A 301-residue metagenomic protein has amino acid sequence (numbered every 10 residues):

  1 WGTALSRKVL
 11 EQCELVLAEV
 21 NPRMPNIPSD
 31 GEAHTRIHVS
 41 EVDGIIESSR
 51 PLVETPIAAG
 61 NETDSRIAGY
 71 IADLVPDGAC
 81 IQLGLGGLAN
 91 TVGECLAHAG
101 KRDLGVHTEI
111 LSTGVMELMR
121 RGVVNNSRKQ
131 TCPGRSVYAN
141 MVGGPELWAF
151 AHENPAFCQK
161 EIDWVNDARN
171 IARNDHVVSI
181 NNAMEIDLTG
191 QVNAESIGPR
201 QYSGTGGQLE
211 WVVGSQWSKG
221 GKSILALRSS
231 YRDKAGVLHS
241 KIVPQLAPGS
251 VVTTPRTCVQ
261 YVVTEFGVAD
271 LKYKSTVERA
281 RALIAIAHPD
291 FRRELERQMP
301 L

Functional and structural regions predicted by a protein language model:
W1-L301: Conserved phosphate- and dinucleotide-binding cores of soluble alpha/beta proteins, encompassing both enzyme active
